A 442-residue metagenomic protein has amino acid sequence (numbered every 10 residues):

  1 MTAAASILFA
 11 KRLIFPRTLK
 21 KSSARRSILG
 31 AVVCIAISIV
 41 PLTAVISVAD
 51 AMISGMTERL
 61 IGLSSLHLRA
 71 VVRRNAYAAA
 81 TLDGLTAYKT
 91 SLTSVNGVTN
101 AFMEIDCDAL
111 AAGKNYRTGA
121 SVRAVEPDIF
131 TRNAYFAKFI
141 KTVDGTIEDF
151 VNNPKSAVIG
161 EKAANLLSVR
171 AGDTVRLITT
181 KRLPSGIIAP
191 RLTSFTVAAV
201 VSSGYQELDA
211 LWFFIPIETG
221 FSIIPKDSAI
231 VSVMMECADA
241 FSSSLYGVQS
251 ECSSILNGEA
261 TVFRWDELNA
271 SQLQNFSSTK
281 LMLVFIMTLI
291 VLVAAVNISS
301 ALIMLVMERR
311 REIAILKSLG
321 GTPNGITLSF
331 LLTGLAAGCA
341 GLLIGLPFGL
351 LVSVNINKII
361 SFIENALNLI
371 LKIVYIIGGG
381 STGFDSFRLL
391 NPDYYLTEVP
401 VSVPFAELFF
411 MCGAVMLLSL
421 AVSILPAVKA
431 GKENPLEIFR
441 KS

Functional and structural regions predicted by a protein language model:
M1-I39, P323-N324, K432, E437-S442: N-terminal Sec/SRP start-transfer signal
A4-S6, L389, T397-S442: C-terminal membrane-exit region of the final transmembrane helix in multipass inner-membrane proteins
K21-L29, D239, S243-V296, L305-R309 (+1 more regions): Peri-transmembrane interface segments
R26-S27, V40-S65, V354-N357: Alpha-helical transmembrane segments
G62-K114, G119-A124, L369-R388: Membrane-proximal extracellular/periplasmic loop immediately following the first transmembrane helix
T86-F214, E218-K226: A structural signal for hydrophobic secondary-structure junctions, strongest on transmembrane helix-loop-helix units
I344-F410: Short helix-loop junctions at transmembrane helix boundaries
